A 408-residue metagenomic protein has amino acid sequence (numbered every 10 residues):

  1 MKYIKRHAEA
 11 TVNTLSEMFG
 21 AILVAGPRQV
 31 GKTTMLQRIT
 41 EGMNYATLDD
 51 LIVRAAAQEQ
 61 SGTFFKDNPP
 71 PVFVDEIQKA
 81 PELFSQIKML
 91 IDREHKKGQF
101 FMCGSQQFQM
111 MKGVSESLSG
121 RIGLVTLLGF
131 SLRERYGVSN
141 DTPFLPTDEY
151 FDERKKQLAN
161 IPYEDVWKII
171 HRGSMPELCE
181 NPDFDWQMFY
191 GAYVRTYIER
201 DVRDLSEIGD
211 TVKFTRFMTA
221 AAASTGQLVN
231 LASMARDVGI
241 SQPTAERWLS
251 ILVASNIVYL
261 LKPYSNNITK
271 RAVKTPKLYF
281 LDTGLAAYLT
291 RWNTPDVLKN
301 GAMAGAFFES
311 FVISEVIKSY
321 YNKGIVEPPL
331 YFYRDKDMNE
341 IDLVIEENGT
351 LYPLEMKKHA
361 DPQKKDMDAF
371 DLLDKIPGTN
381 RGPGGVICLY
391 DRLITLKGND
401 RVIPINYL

Functional and structural regions predicted by a protein language model:
M1-N13: N-terminal pre-Walker A segment at the start of P-loop NTPase domains
V24: Hydrophobic anchor at the beta1->P-loop junction of P-loop NTPases
K32: Conserved lysine of the Walker
M35: Hydrophobic positions on the alpha1 helix immediately C-terminal to the Walker A/P-loop
S85-M102, S115-S117: Conserved catalytic/switch belt of AAA+ P-loop NTPases
Q107, K112-A223, Q227: Interdomain motor-coupling "hinge/lid" segment immediately C-terminal to the ATP-binding subdomain of NTP-driven enzymes
C179-L351: Accessory nucleic acid-recognition modules appended to NTPase machines
L389-L408: Domain-level recognition of nuclease-like catalytic cores that cleave nucleotide substrates
